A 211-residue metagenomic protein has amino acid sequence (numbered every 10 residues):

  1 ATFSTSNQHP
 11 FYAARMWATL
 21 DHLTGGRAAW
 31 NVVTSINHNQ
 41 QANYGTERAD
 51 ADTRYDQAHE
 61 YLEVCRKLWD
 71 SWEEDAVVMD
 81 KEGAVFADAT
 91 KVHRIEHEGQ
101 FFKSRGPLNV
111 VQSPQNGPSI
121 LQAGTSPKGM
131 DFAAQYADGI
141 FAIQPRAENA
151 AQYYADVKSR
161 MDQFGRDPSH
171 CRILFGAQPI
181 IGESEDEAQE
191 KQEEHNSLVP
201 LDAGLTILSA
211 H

Functional and structural regions predicted by a protein language model:
A1-F3, A28-V32, P118-A123, D138-A142 (+1 more regions): Hydrophobic faces of well-ordered beta-strands that scaffold small-molecule active sites in alpha/beta enzyme cores
S4-N43, A49-Y61: Hydrophobic or amphipathic alpha-helical targeting/insertion segments
S4-T5, T34-I36, S126, R146-A147 (+1 more regions): Active-site-proximal loop/turn and secondary-structure-junction residues that shape catalytic pockets, frequently
A13, Q122-F132, E194: Short, acidic/polar
L20, W30, C65, I120 (+2 more regions): Conserved, mostly hydrophobic/aromatic
D21-R27, A134, D162-P168: Acidic (Asp/Glu)-rich catalytic clusters
D52-Q115, E148-H211: An alpha-helical appendage that flanks or caps ligand/catalytic pockets
M130-G139, Q144-R146: Long, repeat-rich segments with strong aromatic
